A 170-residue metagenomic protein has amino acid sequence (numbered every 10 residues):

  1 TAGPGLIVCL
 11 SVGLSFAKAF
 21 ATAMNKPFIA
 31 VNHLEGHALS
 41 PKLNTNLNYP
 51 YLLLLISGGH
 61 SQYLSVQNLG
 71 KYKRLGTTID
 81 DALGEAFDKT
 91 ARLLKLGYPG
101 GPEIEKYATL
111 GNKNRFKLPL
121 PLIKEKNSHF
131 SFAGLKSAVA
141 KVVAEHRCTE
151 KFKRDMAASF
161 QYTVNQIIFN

Functional and structural regions predicted by a protein language model:
T1-K18, T22: Short beta-strand-loop/turn "lid" adjacent to the catalytic site in phosphate-handling enzymes
T1-L6, N32-A38, H60: Acidic, glycine-rich active-site loops and adjacent beta-strand->loop/helix elements that engage anionic groups
C9-L10, S40-L43, S65-N68, G76: Short acidic, glycine/serine/threonine-rich loops at helix termini
A17-A38, T78-D80: Short, acidic/small-residue loops that bind anionic groups at enzyme active sites
K18, T22, S40-N44, R92 (+2 more regions): Short, well-ordered alpha-helices that flank and scaffold nucleotide-derived cofactor binding pockets
A30-L52: Conserved phosphate-binding catalytic cores of ATP/NTP-utilizing and phosphoryl-transfer enzymes
N48-Y49, L54-S57, Q62-F152: A short helix-loop
S159-N170: Phosphate/ATP-binding catalytic cores across multiple sugar-kinase/actin-like superfamilies, primarily ASKHA
